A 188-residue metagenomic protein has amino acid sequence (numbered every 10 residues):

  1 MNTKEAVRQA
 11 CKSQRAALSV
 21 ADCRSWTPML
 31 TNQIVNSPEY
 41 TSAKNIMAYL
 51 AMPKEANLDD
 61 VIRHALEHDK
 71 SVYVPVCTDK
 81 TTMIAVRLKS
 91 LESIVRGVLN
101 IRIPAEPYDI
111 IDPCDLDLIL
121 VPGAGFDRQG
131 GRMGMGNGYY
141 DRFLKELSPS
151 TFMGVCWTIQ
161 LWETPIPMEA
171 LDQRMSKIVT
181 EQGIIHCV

Functional and structural regions predicted by a protein language model:
M1-D115: N-terminal active-site beta-alpha-beta segment that forms phosphate/nucleotide-binding and substrate-recognition loops
N2, S13-Q14, V20, A105 (+3 more regions): Surface-exposed, charge/polar-rich loops and edge strands
N57-D60, I84, Q129-R132, T164-P165: Short glycine-/acidic-enriched loop or helix-start segments at secondary-structure transitions that form or flank
D109, R132-M133: Short capping loops/turns at secondary-structure boundaries
A124: Active-site/ligand-binding-proximal alpha/beta "capping" segment
G136: Short polar/charged helix/loop
